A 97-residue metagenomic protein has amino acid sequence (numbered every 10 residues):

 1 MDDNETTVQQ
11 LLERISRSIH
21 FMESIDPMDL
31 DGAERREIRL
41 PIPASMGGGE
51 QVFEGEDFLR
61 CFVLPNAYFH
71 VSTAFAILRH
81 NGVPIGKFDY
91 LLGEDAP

Functional and structural regions predicted by a protein language model:
M1-E54, L91-P97: Aromatic-glycine hotspot motif
S45-I85, D89: Short, contiguous alpha-helical
